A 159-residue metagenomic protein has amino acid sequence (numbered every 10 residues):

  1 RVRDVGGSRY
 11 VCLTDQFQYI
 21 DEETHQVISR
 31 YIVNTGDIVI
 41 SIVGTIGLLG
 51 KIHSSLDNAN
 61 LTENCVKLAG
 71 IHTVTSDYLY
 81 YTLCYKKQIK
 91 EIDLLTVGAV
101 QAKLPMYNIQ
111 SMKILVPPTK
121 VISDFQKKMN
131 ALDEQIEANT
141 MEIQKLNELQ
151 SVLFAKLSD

Functional and structural regions predicted by a protein language model:
R1-R3, V116: Extended boundary segments
R3-T35, S55: Sequence-specific dsDNA recognition surfaces
I40-S41: A generic structural signal for residues embedded in beta-strands
G44-L48: Short, charged beta-turn/beta-strand-edge "cap" motif at the junction between a beta-strand and an adjacent loop
K51-K67: Short, compositionally biased
N60-E63, A99, Y107-I109: Short edge beta-strand segments in beta-sheet-rich domains
T73-V74, Y78-T82, I89-E91, L95-G98 (+1 more regions): Amphipathic alpha-helical coiled-coil/heptad-repeat segments
